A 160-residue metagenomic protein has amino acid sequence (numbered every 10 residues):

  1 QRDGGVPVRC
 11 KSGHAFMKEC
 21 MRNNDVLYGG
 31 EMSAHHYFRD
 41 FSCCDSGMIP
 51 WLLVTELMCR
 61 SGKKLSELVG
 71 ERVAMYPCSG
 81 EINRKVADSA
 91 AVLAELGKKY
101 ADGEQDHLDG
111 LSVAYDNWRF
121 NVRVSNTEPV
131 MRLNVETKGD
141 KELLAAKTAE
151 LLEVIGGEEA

Functional and structural regions predicted by a protein language model:
Q1-A160: Phosphate-binding and adjacent anionic-ligand microenvironments
